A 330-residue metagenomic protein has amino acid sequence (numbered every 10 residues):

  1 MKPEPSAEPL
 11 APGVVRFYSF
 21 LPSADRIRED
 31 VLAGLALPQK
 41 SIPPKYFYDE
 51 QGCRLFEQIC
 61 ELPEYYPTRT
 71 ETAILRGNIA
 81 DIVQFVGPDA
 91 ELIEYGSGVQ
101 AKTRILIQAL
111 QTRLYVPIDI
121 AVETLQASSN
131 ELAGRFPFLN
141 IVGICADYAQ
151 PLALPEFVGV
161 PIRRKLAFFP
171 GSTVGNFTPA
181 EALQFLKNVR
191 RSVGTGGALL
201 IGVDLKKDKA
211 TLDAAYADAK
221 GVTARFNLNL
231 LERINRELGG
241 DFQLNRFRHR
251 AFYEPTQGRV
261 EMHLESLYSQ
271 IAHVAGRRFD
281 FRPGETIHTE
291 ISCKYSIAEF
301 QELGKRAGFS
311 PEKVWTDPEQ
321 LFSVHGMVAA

Functional and structural regions predicted by a protein language model:
K2-Y46, C53: N-terminal auxiliary segments of SAM/dcSAM-dependent transferases
Q39-V86: Class I SAM-dependent methyltransferase Rossmann-like catalytic core, especially the SAM/SAH-binding loop
D89-G98: Conserved class I S-adenosyl-L-methionine
V99-Q111: Conserved SAM-binding loop of SAM-dependent methyltransferases across substrates and taxa, primarily the Class I
A121-E123: Conserved SAM/SAH-binding beta-strand->alpha-helix loop
L183-T195: A short glycine-rich, Lys/Arg-flanked "PGG" loop and its adjoining helix->strand segment in the class I
S192-K206: Conserved beta-strand signature within the Rossmann-like core of class I S-adenosyl-L-methionine
T211-C293, I297, Q301-A307: Substrate-binding/catalytic lobe of Class I Rossmann-like enzymes that use SAM or dcSAM, i.e., the mid-to-C-terminal
